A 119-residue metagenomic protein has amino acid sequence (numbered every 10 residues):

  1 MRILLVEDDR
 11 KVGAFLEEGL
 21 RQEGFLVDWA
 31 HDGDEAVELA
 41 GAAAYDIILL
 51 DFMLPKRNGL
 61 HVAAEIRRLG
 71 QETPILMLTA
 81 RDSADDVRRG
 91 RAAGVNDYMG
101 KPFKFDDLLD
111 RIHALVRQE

Functional and structural regions predicted by a protein language model:
E7: Conserved acidic carboxylate
G24-H31, L39: Short hydrophobic/Thr-rich beta-strand motif most characteristic of the beta2 strand and flanking loop of CheY-like
D32, N58-H61: Acidic catalytic/metal-coordinating carboxylates
P55, S83, K101-P102: The feature encodes the CheY-like receiver
L60-Q71: Short amphipathic alpha-helix used as the core "switch/output" element in two-component signaling
F103-H113: C-terminal output helix
